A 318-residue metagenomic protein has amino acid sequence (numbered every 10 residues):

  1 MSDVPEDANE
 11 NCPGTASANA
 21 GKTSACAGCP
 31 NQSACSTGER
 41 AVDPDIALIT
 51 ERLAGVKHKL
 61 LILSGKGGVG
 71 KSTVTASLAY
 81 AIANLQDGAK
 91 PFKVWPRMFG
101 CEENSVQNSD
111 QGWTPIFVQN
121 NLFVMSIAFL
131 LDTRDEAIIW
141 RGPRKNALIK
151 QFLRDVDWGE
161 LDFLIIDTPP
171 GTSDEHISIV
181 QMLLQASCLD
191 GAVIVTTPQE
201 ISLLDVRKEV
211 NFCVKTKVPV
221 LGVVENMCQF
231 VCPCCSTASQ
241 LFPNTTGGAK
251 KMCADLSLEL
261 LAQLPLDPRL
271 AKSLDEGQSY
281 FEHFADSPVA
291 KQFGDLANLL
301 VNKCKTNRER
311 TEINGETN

Functional and structural regions predicted by a protein language model:
M1-P44, V210-N318: C-terminal lobe/tail of nucleotide-utilizing enzymes
E51-K57: Phosphate-binding P-loop
V56, G67, W95, M125 (+7 more regions): Residue-level signature of catalytic and energy-coupling elements of molecular machines, predominantly ATP/GTP-dependent
H58-K93, V210, T216: Walker A/P-loop phosphate-binding motif and the immediately C-terminal alpha-helix
K71-L78, K93-P96, T168-I177, I201-D205: Short glycine/serine/threonine-rich phosphate/pyrophosphate-binding segments that cradle anionic phosphate groups
Q86-R134, I139, N146, K150-L153 (+3 more regions): Phosphate-binding loop that captures ATP/GTP phosphates
K93, L130-R134, P170-T172, P198-S202 (+2 more regions): Conserved nucleotide-binding/hydrolysis micro-motifs of P-loop NTPases
L130-A186, L203: Phosphate-binding/switch loop-helix module in NTP-utilizing enzymes
